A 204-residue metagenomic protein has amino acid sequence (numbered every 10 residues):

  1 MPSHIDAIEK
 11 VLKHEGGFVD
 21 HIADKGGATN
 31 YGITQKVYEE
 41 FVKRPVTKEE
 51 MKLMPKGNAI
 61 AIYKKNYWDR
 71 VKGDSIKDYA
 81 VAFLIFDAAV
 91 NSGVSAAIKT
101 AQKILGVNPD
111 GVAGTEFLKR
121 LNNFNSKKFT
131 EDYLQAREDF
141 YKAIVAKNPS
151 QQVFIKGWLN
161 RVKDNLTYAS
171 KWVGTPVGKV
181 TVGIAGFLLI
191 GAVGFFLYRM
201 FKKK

Functional and structural regions predicted by a protein language model:
M1-K204: Cell-wall polysaccharide-cleaving catalytic domain and substrate-binding groove, primarily in peptidoglycan/chitin
